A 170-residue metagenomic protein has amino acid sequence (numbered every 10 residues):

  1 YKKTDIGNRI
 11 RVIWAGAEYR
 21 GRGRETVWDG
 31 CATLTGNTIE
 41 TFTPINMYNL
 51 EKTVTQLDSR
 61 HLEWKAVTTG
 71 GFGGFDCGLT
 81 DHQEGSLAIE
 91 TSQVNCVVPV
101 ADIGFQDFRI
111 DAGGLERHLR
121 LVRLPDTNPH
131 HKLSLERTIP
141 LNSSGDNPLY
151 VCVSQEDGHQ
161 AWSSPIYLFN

Functional and structural regions predicted by a protein language model:
Y1-N170: C-terminal functional module detector
